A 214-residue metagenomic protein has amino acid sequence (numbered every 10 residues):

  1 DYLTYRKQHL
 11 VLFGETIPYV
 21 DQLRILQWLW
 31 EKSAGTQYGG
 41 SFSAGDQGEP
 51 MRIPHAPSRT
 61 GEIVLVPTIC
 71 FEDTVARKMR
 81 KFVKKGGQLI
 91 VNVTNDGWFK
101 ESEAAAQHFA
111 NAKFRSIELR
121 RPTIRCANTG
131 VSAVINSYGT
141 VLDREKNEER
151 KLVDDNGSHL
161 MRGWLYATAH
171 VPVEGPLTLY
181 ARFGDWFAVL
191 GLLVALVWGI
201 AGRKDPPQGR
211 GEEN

Functional and structural regions predicted by a protein language model:
D1-N214: Enzyme catalytic cores with a strong preference for nitrogen-chemistry domains
